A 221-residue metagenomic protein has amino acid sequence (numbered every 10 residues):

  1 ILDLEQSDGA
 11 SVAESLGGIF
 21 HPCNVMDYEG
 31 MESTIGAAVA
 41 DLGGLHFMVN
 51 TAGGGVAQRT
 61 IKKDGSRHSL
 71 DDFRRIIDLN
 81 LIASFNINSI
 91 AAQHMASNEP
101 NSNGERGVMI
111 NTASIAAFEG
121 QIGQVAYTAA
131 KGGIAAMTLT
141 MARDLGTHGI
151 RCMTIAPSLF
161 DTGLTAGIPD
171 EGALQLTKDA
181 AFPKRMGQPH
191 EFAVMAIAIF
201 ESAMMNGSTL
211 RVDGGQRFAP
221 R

Functional and structural regions predicted by a protein language model:
S7, C23-T34, L70: The beta1-alpha1 cofactor-binding region of Rossmann-like NAD(H)/NADP(H)-dependent oxidoreductases
S33-A40, R59-L79, G172: Active-site Tyr-X3-Lys motif and surrounding loop/helix of classical short-chain dehydrogenase/reductase
G54, S66-N86, M109-I110, I134 (+1 more regions): Catalytic Tyr-X3-Lys loop
G55-R74, Q93, S97-N103, G123-A126 (+1 more regions): Conserved mid-core segment of classical short-chain dehydrogenase/reductases
N88, A130: Active-site helix of classical SDR
Q93, A142-D144: Alpha-helical segment proximal to the catalytic Tyr-Lys
S114: Residue(s) in the substrate-gating loop at a strand-loop-helix junction that position the organic substrate next
Q188-V212, R217: C-terminal substrate-recognition "lid" of short-chain dehydrogenase/reductases
